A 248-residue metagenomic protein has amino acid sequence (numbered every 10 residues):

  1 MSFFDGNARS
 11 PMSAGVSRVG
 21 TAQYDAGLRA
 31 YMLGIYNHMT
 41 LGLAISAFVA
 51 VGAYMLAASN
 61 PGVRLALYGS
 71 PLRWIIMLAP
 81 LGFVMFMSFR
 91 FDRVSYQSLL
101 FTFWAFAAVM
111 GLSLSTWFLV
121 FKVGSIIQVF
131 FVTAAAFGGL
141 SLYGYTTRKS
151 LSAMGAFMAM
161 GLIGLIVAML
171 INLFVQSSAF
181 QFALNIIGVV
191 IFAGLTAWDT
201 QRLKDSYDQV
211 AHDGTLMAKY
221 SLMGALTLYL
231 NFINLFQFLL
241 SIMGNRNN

Functional and structural regions predicted by a protein language model:
M1-N248: A hydrophobic alpha-helical transmembrane-helix feature that marks the membrane cores and membrane-interface segments
